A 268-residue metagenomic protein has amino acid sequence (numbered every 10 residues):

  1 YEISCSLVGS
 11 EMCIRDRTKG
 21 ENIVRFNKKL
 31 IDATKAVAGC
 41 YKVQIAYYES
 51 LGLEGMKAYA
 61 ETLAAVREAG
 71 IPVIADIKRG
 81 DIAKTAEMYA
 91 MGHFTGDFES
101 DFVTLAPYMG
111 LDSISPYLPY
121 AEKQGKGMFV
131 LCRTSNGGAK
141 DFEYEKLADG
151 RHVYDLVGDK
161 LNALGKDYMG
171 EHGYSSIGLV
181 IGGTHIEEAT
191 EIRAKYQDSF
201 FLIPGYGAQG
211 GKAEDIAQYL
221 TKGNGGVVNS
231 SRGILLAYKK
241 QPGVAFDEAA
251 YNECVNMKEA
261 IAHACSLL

Functional and structural regions predicted by a protein language model:
Y1-I14: Single conserved hydrophobic/aromatic residue that forms the stacking wall/gate of nucleotide- or nucleobase-binding
R15-N27, R79-A83, E145-G150: Active-site mouth loops of central-metabolism enzymes
K19, K42-A58: Glycine-rich, proline-tolerant flexible connector loops at the mouths of alpha/beta enzymes
Y41, D76, V103, G205 (+1 more regions): Conserved, mostly hydrophobic/aromatic
K42, S50-L51, I74, D101-G110 (+3 more regions): Catalytic beta/alpha-barrel core
D81-G178: Conserved anion-binding
L179, G183-N229, G233-A237: A C-terminal functional module that forms or caps the active site or interfaces directly with catalytic machinery
I216-G225, L236-L268: C-terminal helical cap(s) of enzyme catalytic domains, especially alpha/beta-barrels
